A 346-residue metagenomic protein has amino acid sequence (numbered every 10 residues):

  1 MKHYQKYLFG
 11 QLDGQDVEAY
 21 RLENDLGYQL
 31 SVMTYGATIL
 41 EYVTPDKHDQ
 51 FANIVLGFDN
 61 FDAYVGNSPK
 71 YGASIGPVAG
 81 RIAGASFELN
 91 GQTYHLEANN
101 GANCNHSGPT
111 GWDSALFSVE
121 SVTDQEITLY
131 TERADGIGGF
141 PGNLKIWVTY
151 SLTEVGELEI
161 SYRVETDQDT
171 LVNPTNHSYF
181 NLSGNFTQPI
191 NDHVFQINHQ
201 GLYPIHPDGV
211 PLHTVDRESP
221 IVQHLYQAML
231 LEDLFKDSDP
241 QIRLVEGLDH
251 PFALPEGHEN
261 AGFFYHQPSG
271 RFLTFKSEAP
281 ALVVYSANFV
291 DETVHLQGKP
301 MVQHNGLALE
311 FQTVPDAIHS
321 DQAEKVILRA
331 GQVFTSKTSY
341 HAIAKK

Functional and structural regions predicted by a protein language model:
M1-K346: An exposed, glycine/acidic-rich loop-and-rim segment of catalytic or binding clefts
